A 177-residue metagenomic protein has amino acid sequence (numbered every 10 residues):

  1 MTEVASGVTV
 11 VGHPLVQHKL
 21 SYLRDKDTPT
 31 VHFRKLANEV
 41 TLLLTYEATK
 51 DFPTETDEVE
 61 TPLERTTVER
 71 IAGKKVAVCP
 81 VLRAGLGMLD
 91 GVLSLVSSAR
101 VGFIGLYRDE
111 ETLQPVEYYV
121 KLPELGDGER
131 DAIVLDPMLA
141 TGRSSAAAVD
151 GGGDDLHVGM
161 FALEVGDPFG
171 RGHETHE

Functional and structural regions predicted by a protein language model:
M1-E177: PRPP-associated nucleotide enzymes
